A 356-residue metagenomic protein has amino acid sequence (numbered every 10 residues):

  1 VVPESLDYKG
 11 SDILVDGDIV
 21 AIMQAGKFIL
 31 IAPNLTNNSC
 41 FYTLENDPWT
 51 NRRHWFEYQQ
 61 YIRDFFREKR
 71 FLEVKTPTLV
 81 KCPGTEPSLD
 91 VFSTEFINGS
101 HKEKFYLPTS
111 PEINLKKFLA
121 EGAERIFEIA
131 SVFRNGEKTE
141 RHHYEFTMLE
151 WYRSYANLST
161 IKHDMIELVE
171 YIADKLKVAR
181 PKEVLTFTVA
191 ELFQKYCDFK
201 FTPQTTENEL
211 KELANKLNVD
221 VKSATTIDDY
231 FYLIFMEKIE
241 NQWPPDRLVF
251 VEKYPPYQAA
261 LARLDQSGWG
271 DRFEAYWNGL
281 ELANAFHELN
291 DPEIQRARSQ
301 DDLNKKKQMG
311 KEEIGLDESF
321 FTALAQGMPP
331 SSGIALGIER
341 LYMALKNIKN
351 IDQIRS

Functional and structural regions predicted by a protein language model:
V2-T160, E170, N218: Class II aminoacyl-tRNA synthetase-like tRNA-binding/catalytic domains
Y8, W151-K177, E313-A325: Well-ordered alpha/beta subsegment
Y58-I62, M165-L168, L210, F235 (+1 more regions): Generic structural signal for hydrophobic residues
F66, R70, L192, V251 (+1 more regions): Conserved hydrophobic/aromatic pocket- or pore-lining residues that grip, position, or stack substrates in active sites
F71-L72, V178, D198-F199, V219: Short aromatic/hydrophobic-glycine micro-motifs
K75-T78, L176-T186: Short, glycine/acidic-rich hinge or "gate" loops at secondary-structure transitions that mediate conformational
P77-C82, L89-F118, R125-S154, F199-S356: A translation/RNA-centric and nucleic-acid-associated enzymatic feature enriched in Class II aminoacyl-tRNA synthetases
R180-K200, P329: Short, conserved secondary-structure transition motifs
